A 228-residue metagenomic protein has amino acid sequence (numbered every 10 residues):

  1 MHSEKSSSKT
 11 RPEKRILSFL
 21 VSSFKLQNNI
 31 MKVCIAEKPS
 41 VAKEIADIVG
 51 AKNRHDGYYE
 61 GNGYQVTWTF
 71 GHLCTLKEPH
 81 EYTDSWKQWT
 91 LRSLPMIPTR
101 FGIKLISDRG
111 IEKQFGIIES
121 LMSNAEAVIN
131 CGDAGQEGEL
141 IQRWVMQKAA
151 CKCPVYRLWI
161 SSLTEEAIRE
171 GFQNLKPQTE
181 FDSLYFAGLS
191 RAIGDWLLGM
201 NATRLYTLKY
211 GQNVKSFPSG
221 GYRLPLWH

Functional and structural regions predicted by a protein language model:
M1, K5, R11-P12, F19-N28: Short, basic, low-complexity termini and linkers enriched in Ser/Thr/Gly/Pro that act as targeting/leader peptides
M1, V49-K52, L205: Short regulatory "switch" loops immediately downstream of catalytic or recognition motifs within protein catalytic
S3, T10, K14, D56 (+3 more regions): Feature targets compositionally biased, intrinsically disordered low-complexity regions with long contiguous runs
S3-E4, Y185, N213: Residue-level detector of transmembrane insertion/anchoring sites
F24-M200, P225: Intrinsically disordered, low-complexity regulatory segments
R204-H228: Charge-patterned, long linear interaction tracts outside catalytic cores
